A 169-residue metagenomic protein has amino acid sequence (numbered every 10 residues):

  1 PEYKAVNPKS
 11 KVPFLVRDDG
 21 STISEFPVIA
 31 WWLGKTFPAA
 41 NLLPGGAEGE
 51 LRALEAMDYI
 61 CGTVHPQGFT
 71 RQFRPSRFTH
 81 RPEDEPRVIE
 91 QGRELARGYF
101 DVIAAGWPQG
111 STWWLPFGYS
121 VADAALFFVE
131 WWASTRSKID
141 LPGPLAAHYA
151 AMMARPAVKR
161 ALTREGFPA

Functional and structural regions predicted by a protein language model:
P1-E90: GST-like domain detector, emphasizing the conserved glutathione-binding G-site in the N-terminal thioredoxin-like
A5, A154, T163-R164: Phosphate-coordinating loops and pocket residues in cytosolic domains that bind phosphorylated ligands
V28, P156-A157: Alpha-helix/helix-capping structural signal
G34, V129-E130, L162: Active-site-flanking alpha-helical
R52-E55, A147, R160: Short, solvent-exposed alpha-helical surface patches in well-structured domains
I60-P156: GST-like fold's C-terminal all-alpha helical module
V158-A169: Terminal-tail/helix-coil boundary detector
